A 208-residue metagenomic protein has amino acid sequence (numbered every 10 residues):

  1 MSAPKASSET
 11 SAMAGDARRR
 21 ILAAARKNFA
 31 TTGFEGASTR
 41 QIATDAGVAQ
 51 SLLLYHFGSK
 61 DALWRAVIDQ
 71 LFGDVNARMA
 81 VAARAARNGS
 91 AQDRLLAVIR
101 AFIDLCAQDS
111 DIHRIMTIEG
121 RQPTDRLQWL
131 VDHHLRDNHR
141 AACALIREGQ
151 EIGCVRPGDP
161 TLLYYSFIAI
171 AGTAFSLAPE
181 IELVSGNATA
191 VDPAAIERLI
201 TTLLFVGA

Functional and structural regions predicted by a protein language model:
M1-D16, R20, K27: N-terminal intrinsically disordered/low-complexity leader segments
M1-K5, A101-D104, Q108, R136-I152 (+2 more regions): C-terminal peripheral helix-coil segments that are non-catalytic and often amphipathic
R20, N28-A62, A66: Helix-turn-helix
R65-A97, A142-L145: Amphipathic alpha-helical linker/stalk segments
A80-D111, T161-F167: Hydrophobic alpha-helical connector segments
D93, W129-H134, Q150-I168: All-alpha amphipathic helical-bundle segments outside canonical DNA-binding/catalytic cores that form hydrophobic
A107-Q128, L177-L183: Amphipathic alpha-helical segments used for helix-helix packing
